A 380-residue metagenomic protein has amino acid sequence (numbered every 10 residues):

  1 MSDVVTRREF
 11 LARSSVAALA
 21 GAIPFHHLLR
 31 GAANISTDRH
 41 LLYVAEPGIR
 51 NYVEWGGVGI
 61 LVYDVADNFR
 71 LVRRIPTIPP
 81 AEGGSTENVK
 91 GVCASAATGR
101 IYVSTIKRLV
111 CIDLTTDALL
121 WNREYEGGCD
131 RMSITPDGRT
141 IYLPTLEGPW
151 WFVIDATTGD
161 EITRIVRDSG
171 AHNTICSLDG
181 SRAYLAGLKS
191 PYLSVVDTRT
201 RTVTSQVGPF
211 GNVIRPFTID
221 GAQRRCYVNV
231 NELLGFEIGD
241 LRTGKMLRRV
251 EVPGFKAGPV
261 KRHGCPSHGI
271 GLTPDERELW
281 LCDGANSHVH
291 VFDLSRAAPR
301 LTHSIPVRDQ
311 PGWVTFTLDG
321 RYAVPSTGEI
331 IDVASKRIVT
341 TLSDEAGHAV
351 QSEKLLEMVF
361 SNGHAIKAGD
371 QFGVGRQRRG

Functional and structural regions predicted by a protein language model:
D3-A12, A18-N34: N-terminal twin-arginine translocation
V5, S14, A32-G380: Predominantly soluble domains enriched in secretory-pathway, periplasmic, or organellar proteins
